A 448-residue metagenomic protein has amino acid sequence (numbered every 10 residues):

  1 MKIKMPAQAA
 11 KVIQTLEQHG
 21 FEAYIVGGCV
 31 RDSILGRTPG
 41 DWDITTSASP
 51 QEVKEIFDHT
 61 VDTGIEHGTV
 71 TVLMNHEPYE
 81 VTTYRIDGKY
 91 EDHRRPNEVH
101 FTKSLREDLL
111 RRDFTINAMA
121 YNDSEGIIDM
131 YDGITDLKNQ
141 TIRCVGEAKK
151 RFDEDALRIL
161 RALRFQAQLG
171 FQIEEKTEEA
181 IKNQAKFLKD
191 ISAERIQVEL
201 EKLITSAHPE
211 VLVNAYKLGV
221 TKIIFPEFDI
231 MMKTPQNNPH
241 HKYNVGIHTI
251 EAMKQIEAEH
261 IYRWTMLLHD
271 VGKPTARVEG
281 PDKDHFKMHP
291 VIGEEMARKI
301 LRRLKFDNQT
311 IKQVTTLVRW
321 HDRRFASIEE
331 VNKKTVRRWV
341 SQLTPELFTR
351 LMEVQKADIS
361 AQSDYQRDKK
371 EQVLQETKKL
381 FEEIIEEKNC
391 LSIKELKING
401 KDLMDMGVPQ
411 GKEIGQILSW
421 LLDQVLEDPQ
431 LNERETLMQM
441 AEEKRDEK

Functional and structural regions predicted by a protein language model:
M1-K448: Catalytic cores of the polymerase beta-like nucleotidyltransferase superfamily and closely associated nucleotide
